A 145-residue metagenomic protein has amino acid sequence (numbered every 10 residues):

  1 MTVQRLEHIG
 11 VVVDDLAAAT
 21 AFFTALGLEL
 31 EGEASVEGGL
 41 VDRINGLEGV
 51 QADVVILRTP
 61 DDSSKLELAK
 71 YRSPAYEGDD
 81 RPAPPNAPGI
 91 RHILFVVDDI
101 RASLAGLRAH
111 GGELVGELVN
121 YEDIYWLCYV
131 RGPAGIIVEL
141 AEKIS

Functional and structural regions predicted by a protein language model:
M1-T20, L26-G32, I90-F95, I144-S145: N-terminal beta-strand motif that seeds the catalytic metal site of vicinal oxygen chelate
T2, E33-S35, D53-I56, K65-A69 (+3 more regions): Vicinal oxygen chelate
R5, V50-Q51, G89, I124: Exposed loop/turn and edge beta-strand positions of beta-sandwich/beta-sheet ligand-binding modules
V12-S63, A102, A109, C128-R131: Core segments of cupin and vicinal oxygen chelate
D14, A69-S73: Short beta-strand-to-loop junctions in surface cap/lid or active-site-entrance loops
G38-R43, A75-R81: A short, acidic/glycine-rich surface segment
N86: Long, charged/polar, surface-exposed segments that mediate recognition or autoinhibition
